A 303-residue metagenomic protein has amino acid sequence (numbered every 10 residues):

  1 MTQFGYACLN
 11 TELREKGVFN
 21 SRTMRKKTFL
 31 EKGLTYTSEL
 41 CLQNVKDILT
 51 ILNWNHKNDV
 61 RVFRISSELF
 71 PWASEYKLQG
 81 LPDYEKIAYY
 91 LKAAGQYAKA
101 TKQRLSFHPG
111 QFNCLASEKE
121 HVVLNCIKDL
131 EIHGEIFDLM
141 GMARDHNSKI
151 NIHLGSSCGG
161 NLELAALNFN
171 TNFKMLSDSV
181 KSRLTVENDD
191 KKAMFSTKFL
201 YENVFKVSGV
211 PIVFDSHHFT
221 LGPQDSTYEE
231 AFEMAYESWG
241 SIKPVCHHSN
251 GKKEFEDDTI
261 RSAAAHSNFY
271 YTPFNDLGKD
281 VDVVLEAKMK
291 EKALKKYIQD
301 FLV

Functional and structural regions predicted by a protein language model:
M1-R104, N113-M142, H146, M175 (+4 more regions): Alpha/beta catalytic barrel-like cores
H108, D215, V283: Conserved, mostly hydrophobic/aromatic
G110-F112, I152-H153: Short linear capping/connector segments at secondary-structure termini
C126, K149, G159-L162, N170 (+3 more regions): Extended, charged catalytic domains and RNA/DNA-binding interfaces, predominantly in divalent-metal-using enzymes
I132, G160-M175, D190-F195: Active-site glycine-rich loop that binds ribose-phosphate moieties when present
K149-E163, D257-A263: Glycine-rich phosphate-binding "P-loop"
N151, R183-D190, P211-S216, E286: Catalytic beta/alpha-barrel core
K192-M194, H217-P223: Short acidic, Gly/Ser-rich segments with clustered Asp/Glu that frequently serve as metal-coordination loops in enzyme
